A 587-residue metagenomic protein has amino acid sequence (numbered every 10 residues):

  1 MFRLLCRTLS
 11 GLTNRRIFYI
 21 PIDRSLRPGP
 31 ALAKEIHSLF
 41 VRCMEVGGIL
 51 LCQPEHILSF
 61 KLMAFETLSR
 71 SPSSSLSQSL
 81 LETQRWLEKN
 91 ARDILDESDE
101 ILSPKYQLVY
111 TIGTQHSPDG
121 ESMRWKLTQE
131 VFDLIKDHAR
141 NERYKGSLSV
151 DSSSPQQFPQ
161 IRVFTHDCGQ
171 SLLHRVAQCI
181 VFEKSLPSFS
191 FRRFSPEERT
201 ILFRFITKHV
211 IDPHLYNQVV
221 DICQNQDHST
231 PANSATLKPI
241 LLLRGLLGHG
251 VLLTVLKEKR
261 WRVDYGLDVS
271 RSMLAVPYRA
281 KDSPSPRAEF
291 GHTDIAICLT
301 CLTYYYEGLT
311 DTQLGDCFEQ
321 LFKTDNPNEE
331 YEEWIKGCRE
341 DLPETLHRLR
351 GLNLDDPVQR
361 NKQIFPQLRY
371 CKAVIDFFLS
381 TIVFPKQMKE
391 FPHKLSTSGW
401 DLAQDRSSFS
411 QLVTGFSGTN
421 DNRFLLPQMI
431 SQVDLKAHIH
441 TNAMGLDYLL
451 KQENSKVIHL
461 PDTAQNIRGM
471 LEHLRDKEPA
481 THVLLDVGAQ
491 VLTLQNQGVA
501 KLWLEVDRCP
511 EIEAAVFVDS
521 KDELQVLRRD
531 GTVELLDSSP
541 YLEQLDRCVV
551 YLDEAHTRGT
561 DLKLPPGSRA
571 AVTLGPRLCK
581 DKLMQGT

Functional and structural regions predicted by a protein language model:
M1-L32, H56: Conserved Walker A/P-loop ATP-binding site and its immediately adjacent core in helicase/helicase-like ATPase domains
L4, A31-L545, E554-R558: Helicase motor interdomain insertion/brace
C6, S10, L504, M584-T587: Amphipathic alpha-helical interaction motifs in eukaryotic regulatory proteins
R7-N14, S103-Y106, R508, T560 (+2 more regions): Short amphipathic alpha-helices and their capping/turn residues within compact interaction modules
N14-F18, G48, A91, A570: Residues that mark the start of a beta-strand
I22, S520, P576: Cofactor-binding loop segments of dinucleotide-utilizing enzymes, especially the Rossmann-like FAD- and NAD(P)+-binding
L535-T587: Conserved RecA-like P-loop NTPase helicase motor core
